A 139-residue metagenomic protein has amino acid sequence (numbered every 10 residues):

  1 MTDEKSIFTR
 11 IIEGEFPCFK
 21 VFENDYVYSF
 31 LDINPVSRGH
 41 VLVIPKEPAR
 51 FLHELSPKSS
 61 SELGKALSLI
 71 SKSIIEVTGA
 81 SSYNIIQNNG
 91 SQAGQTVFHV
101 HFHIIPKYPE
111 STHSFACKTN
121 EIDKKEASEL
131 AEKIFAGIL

Functional and structural regions predicted by a protein language model:
M1-L139: HIT superfamily nucleotide-processing domains
